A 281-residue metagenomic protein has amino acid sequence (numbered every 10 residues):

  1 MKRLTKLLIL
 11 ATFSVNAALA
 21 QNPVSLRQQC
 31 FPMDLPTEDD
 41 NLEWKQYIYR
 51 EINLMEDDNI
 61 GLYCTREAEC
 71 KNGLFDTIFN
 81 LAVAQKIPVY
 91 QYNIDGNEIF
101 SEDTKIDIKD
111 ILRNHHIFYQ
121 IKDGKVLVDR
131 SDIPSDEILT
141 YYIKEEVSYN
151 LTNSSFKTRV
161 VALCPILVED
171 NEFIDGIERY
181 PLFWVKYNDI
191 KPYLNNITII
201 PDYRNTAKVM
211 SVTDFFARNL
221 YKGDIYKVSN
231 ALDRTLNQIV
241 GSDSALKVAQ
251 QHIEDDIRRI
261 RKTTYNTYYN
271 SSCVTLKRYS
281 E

Functional and structural regions predicted by a protein language model:
M1-R27: Bacterial Sec-dependent N-terminal signal peptides
Q21-T152, D170, N188-E281: A domain-level signal for the mature, folded cores of soluble proteins
D136-I138, T158-V160, Y180-L182: Extracytoplasmic
I166: Active-site-proximal beta-strand/loop segments in catalytic clefts of secreted hydrolases
E169-G176: Short, cysteine-centered beta-strand-loop-beta hairpins and adjacent loop/turn segments enriched in charged/polar
